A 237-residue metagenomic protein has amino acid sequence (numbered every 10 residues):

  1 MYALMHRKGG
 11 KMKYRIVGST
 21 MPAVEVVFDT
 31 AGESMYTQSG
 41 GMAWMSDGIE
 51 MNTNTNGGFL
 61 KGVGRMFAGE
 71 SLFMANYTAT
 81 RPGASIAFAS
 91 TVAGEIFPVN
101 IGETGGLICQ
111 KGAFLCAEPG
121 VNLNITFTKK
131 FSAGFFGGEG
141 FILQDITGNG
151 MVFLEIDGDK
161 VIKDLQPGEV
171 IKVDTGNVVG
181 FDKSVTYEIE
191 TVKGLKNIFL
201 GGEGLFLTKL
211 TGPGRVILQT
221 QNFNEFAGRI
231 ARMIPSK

Functional and structural regions predicted by a protein language model:
Y2-K237: Composition-driven recognition of glycine/serine/threonine/acidic- and proline-rich low-complexity segments and repeats
